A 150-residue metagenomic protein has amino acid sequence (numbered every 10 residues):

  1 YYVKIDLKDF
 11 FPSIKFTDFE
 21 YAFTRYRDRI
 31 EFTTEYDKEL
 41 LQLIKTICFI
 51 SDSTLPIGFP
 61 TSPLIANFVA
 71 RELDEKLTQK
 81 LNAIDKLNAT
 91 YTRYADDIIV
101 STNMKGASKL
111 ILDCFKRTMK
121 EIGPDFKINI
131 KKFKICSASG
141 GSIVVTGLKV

Functional and structural regions predicted by a protein language model:
Y1-A95, I99-S142: Conserved polymerase palm-domain catalytic core
V144-V150: Active-site and adjacent loop segments of nucleotide-processing enzymes that use two-metal-ion phosphate chemistry
